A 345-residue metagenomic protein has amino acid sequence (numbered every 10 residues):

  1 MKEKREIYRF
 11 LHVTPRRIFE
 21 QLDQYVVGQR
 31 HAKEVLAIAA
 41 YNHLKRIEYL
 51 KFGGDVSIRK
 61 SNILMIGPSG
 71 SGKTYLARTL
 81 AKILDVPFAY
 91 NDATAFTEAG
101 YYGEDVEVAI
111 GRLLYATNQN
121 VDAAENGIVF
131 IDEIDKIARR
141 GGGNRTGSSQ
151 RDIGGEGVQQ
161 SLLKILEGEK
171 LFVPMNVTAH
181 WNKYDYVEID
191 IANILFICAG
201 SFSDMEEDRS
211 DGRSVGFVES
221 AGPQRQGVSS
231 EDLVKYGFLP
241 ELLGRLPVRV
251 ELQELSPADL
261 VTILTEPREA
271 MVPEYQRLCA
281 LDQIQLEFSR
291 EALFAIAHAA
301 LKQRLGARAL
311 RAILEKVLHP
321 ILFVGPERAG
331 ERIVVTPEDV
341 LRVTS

Functional and structural regions predicted by a protein language model:
M1-A89, A93-Y102, E107-Y115, Q119-S345: AAA+ P-loop NTPase nucleotide-binding core of proteostasis motors
